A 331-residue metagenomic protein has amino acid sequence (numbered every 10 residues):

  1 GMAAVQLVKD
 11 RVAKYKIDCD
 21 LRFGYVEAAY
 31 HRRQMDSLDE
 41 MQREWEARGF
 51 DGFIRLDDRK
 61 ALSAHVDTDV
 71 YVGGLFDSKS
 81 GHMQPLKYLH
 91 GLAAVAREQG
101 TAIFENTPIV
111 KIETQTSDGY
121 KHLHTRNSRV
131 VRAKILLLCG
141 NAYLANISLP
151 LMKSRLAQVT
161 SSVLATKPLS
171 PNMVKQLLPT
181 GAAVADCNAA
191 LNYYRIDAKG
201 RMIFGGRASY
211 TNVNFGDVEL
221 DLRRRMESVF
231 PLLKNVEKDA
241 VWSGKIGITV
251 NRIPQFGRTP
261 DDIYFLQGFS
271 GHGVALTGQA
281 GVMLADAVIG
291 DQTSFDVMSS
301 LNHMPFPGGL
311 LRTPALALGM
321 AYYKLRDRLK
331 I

Functional and structural regions predicted by a protein language model:
G1-V5, Q34, L38, R55 (+13 more regions): Generic structural signal for well-ordered, non-membrane alpha-helical segments in soluble metabolic enzymes
G1-V95: Rossmann-like flavin
Q6-L7, K14-R22, I109-T114, R129-P171 (+1 more regions): Active-site substrate-recognition segment that forms the wall of the catalytic cavity or substrate channel
R33-D36, H65-V72, E113-H122, I248-I253 (+1 more regions): A short, glycine/Asx- and small/polar-enriched loop/turn that sits immediately N-terminal to a beta-strand
R43-A47, F53-R55, R59-S63, V70-G73 (+6 more regions): N-terminal FAD-binding dinucleotide-binding subdomain shared by FAD-dependent oxidases/monooxygenases
L56-V66, A102-K121: A conserved short coil-to-beta-strand element within the FAD-binding core of flavoproteins
A93, R97-G100, T114, H124-S128: Phosphate-binding active sites in nucleotide-utilizing proteins
F204, A208-I331: C-terminal catalytic lobe of FAD-dependent flavoproteins
